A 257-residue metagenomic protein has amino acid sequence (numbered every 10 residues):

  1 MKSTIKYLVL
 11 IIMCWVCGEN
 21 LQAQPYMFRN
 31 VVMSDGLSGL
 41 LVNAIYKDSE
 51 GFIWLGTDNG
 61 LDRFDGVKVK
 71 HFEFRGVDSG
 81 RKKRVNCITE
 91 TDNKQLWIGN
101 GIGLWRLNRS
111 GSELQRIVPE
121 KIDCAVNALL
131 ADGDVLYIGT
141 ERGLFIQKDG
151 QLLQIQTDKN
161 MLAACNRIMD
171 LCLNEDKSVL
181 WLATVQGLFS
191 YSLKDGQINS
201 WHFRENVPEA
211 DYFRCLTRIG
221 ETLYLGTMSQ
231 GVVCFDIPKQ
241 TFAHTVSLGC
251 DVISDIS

Functional and structural regions predicted by a protein language model:
M1-S257: Carboxylate-rich, polar loop motifs that coordinate divalent cations or form catalytic acidic clusters
